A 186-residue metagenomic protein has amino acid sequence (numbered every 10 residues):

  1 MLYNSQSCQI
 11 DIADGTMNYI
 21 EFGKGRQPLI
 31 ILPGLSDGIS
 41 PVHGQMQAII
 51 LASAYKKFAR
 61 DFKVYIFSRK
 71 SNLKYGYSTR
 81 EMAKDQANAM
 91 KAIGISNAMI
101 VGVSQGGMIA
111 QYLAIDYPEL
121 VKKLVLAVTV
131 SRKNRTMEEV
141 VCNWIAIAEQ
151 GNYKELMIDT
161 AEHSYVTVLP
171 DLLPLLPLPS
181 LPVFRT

Functional and structural regions predicted by a protein language model:
M1-S7: An N-terminal hydrophobic leader/cap segment in hydrolases
C8-L73: Conserved HGGG/HGGXW glycine-rich cap/lid loop of the alpha/beta-hydrolase fold
F67, V103, A127: The conserved SAM/SAH-binding core of class I Rossmann-like methyltransferase domains, concentrating on the hydrophobic
R80-M99: Conserved acidic catalytic loop of the alpha/beta-hydrolase fold
A98, G102-G107: Conserved alpha/beta-hydrolase "nucleophile elbow" surrounding the catalytic nucleophile
M108-Q111, I115, L120-N152: Flexible "cap/lid" loop of the alpha/beta hydrolase fold
R135-E138, K154-T186: Conserved alpha/beta-hydrolase catalytic His-Asp/Glu region
